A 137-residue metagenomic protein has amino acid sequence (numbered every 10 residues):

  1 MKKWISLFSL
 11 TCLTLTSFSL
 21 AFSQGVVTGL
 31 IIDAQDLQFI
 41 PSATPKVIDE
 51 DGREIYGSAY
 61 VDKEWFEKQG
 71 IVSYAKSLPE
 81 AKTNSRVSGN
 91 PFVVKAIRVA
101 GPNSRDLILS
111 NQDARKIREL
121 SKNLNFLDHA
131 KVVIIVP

Functional and structural regions predicted by a protein language model:
M1-T11: Bacterial N-terminal signal peptides that target proteins for export
C12-L20: Short hydrophobic alpha-helical membrane-anchoring segments
S19-P137: Domain-level marker for long, solvent-exposed, non-transmembrane regions
